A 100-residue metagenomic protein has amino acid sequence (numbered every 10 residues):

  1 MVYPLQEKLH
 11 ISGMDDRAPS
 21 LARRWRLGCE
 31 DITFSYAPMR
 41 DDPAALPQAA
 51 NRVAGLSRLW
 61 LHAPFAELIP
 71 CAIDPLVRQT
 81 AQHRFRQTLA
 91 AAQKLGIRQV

Functional and structural regions predicted by a protein language model:
M1-K94: N-terminal pre-domain/capping segments
